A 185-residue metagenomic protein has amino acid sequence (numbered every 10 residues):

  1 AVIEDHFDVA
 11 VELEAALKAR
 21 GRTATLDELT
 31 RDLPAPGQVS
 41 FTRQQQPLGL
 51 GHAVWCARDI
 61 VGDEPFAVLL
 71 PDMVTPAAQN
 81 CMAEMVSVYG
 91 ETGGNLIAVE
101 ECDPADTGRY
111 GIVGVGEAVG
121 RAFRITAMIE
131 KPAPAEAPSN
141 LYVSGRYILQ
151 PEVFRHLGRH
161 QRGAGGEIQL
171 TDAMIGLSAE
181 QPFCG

Functional and structural regions predicted by a protein language model:
A1-V2, L48, I148: Short alpha-helical
V2, R43-Q45, I97, G108 (+2 more regions): Residue-level signal for pocket-adjacent positions within structured domains
V2-R20: N-terminal FAD cofactor-binding segment of flavoenzymes
D5, Q46-L48, M73, G111 (+3 more regions): Flexible, active-site-adjacent loop/turn segments at secondary-structure boundaries
E12-A16, T23, T30-V115, G158: Conserved beta-loop-beta/alpha segment of the NTase-like Rossmann-fold superfamily that binds/positions NTPs
A67, V86-G90, V119-G185: Catalytic-core segments of class I nucleotidyltransferases/pyrophosphorylases that form NMP-activated intermediates
